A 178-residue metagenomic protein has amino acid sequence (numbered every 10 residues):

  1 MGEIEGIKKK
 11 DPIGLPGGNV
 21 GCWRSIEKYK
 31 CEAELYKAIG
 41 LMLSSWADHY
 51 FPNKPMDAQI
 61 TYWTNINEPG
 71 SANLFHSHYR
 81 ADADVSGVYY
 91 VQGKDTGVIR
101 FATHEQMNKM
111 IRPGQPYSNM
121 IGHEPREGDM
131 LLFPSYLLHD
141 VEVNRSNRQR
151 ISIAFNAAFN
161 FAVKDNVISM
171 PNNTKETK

Functional and structural regions predicted by a protein language model:
M1-P55, N172-T177: Non-heme Fe(II)/2-oxoglutarate
G17-N19, T61-T64: A short glycine/small-residue-enriched secondary-structure motif
K30-Y62, E68-V85, Y89-K94: Active-site region of the double-stranded beta-helix
A38-P52, K109, R126, H139 (+1 more regions): Hydrophobic, well-ordered secondary-structure segments that either form specific early membrane-associated helices used
N65-L132, E142, F159-M170: Catalytic core of non-heme Fe(II) oxygenases with the double-stranded beta-helix
L138-S152: Ligand-binding loop in jelly-roll beta-barrel domains
